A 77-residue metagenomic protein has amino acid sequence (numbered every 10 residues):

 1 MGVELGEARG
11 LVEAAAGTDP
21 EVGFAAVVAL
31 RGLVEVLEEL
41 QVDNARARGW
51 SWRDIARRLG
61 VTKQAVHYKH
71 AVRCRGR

Functional and structural regions predicted by a protein language model:
M1-T18: General nucleic-acid-binding
A15-R31: Short, Lys/Arg-enriched N-terminal segment that forms or immediately precedes the first helix of a structured domain
G32-G49: Short, amphipathic alpha-helical "recognition" segments used to contact nucleic acids or chromatin
E38, L59, H70: DNA major-groove recognition helix of helix-turn-helix
W52: Helix-turn-helix DNA-binding elements, focusing on the entry/boundary residues of the two helices that contact DNA
I55-A56: The alpha-helix within a helix-turn-helix
